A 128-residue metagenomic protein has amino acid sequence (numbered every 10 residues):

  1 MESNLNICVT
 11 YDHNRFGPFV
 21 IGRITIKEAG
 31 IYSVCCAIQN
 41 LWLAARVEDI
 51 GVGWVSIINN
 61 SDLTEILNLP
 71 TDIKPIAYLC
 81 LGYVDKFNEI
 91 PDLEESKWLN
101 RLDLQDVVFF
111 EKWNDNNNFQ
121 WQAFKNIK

Functional and structural regions predicted by a protein language model:
M1-V34: Glycine/small-residue-rich phosphate/adenosyl-binding loop
S3-N6, G51, I76: Short, surface-exposed beta-edge/turn micro-motifs
Y11, I57, Y83: Short secondary-structure boundary segments
A29, I50-D62: GST superfamily/GST-like fold recognition
D62-P75: Short, electropositive alpha-helical surface patch
Y78-K128: C-terminal helix-cap and adjacent tail motif
